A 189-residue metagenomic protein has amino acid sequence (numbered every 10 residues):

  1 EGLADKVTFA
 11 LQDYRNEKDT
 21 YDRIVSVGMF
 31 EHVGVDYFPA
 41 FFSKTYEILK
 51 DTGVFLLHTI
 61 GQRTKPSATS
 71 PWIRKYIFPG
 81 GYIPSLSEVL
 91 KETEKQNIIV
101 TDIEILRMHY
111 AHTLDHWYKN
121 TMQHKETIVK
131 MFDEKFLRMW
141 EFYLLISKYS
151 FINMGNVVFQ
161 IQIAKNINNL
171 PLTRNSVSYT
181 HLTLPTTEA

Functional and structural regions predicted by a protein language model:
A4-Y14: Conserved SAM-binding strand-loop segment of SAM-dependent methyltransferases
A10, V25, L56: Conserved Rossmann-like nucleotide-binding pocket used by diverse enzymes that bind dinucleotide cofactors
R15-I24: A short acidic, Gly/Pro-enriched loop at the edge of an enzyme's catalytic core that lines a small-molecule cofactor
V25-D36: A short SAM/SAH-binding and catalytic strip from SAM-dependent methyltransferases
P39-D51: A short glycine-rich, Lys/Arg-flanked "PGG" loop and its adjoining helix->strand segment in the class I
T52-T59: Conserved beta-strand signature within the Rossmann-like core of class I S-adenosyl-L-methionine
G61-I167: Substrate-binding/catalytic lobe of Class I Rossmann-like enzymes that use SAM or dcSAM, i.e., the mid-to-C-terminal
T180-T186: Conserved small/polar residues in nucleotide/adenosyl-binding loops
